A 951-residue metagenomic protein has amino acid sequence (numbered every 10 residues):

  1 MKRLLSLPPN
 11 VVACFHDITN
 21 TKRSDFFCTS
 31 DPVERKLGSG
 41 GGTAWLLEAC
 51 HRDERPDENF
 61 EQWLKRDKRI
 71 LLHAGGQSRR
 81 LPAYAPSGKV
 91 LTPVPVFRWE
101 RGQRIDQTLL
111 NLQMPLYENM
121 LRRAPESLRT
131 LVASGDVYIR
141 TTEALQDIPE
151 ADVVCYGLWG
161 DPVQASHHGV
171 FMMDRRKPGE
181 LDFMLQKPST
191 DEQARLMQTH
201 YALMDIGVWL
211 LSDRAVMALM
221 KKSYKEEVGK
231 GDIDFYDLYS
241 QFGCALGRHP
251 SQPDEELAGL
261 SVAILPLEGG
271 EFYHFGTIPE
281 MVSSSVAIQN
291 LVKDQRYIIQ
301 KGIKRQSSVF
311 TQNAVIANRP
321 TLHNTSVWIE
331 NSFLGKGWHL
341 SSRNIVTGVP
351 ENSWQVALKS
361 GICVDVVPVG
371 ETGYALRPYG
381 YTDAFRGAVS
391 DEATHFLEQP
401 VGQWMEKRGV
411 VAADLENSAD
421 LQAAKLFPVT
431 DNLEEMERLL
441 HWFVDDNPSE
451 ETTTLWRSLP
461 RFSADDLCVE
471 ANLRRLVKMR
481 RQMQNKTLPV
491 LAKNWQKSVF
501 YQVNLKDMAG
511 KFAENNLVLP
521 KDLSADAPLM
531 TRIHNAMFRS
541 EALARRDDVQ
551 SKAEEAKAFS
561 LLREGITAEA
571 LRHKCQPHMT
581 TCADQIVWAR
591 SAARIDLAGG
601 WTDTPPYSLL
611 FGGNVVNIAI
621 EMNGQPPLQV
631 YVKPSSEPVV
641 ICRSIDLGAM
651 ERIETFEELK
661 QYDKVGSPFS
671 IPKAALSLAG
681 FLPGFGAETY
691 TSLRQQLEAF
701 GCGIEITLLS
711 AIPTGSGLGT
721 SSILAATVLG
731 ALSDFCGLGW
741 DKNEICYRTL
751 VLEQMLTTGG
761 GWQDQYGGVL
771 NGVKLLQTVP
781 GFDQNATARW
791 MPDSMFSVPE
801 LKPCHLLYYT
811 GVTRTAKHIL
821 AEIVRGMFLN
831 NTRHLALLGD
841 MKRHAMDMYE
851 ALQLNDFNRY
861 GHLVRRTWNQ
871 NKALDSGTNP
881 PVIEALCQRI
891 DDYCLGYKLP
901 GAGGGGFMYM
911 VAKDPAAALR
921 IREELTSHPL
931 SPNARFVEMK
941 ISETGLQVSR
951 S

Functional and structural regions predicted by a protein language model:
M1-R129, A133, Y138-Q146, W404-M405: N-terminal glycine-rich phosphate-binding loop and ensuing alpha1 helix
K2-L7, E34-E58, V137-Y138, V153-V154 (+2 more regions): Left-handed beta-helix
L46, Q113, K557-A558, L562-G565 (+2 more regions): Stable alpha-helical structural segments in soluble proteins, enriched in small hydrophobic residues
L64-R66, A85-G88, T92-V228: Conserved core of the sugar-phosphate nucleotidyltransferase
L71-A74, L131-S134, Y156-W159, S212 (+7 more regions): Short beta-strand segments
R80-P82, T141-T142, Q164-S166, E192-R195 (+11 more regions): Short helix/loop capping segments that flank catalytic or ligand/cofactor-binding pockets
S87, S716-L738, Y909: DPxDG-like acidic metal-binding loop motif
H441, D445-E698, C746-G759, Q765-L899 (+1 more regions): C-terminal nucleotide
